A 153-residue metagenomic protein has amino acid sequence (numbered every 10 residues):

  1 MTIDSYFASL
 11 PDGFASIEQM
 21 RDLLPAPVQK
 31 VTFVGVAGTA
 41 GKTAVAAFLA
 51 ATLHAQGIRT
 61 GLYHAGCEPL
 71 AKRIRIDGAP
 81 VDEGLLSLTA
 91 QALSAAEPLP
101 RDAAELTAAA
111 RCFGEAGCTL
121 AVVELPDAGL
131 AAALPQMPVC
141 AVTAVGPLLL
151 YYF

Functional and structural regions predicted by a protein language model:
M1-G38, V45, A51, A55-Q56 (+2 more regions): Short functional linear segments
F7, Y152-F153: Compositionally biased, intrinsically disordered low-complexity regions enriched in proline and serine
R21-Q29, T52-C140, A144-Y152: ATP-dependent carboxylate-amine ligase catalytic core
V36-T39, T43-V45, M137, T143-G146: Ser/Thr-glycine-rich phosphate-binding loops at phosphate-binding pockets of nucleotides, nucleotide cofactors
K42, A46, A103-L106: Short alpha-helical patches at coil-to-helix transitions and adjacent helical residues in well-structured domains
A46-A47, F153: Conserved strand-to-helix beginnings and helix N-cap segments that scaffold or border functional pockets
